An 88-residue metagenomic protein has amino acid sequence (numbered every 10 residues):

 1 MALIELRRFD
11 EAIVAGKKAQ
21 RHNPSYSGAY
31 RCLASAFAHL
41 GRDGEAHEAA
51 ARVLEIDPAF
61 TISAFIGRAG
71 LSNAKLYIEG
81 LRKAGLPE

Functional and structural regions predicted by a protein language model:
M1-E88: Alpha-helical protein-protein interaction modules
